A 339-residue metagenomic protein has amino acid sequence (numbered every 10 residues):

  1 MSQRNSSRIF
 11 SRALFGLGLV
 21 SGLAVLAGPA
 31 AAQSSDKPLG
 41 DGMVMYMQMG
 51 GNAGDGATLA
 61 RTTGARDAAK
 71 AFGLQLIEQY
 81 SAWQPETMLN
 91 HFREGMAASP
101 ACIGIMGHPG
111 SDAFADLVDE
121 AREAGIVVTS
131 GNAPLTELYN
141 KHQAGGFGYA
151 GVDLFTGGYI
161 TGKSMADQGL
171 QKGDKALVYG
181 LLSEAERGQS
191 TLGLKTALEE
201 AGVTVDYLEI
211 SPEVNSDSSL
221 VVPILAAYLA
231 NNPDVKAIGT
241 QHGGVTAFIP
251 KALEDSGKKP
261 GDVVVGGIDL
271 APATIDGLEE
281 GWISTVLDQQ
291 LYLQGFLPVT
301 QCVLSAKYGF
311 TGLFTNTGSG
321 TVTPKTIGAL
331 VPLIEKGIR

Functional and structural regions predicted by a protein language model:
M1-V44, D119-I126, I338-R339: Short, low-complexity disordered leader/linker segments with a strong preference for bacterial N-terminal type II
Q33-M43, V178, L198-A201, L291-R339: Hinge/cleft segment of the Venus flytrap/periplasmic-binding protein
K37-G64, A68, L76-E94, G107-D112 (+2 more regions): Extracytoplasmic "Venus flytrap"
L39-G40, M88, G148-K175, V221-V222 (+2 more regions): Hydrophobic alpha-helical segments within soluble ligand-binding/sensing domains
G56-F72, G157-T161, A185-V205, L220 (+3 more regions): Short, solvent-exposed amphipathic alpha-helices that sit in or adjacent to ligand/effector-binding or catalytic
K70-A82, K175-L177, L198-S218: Short beta-strand elements in bilobed, periplasmic/extracellular small-molecule ligand-binding domains
R93, I103, G107-E123, L194 (+1 more regions): Hydrophobic alpha-helical
D112, L117-T156, A271-E279, I283 (+2 more regions): Flexible loop/hinge segments that line or gate small-molecule binding clefts
